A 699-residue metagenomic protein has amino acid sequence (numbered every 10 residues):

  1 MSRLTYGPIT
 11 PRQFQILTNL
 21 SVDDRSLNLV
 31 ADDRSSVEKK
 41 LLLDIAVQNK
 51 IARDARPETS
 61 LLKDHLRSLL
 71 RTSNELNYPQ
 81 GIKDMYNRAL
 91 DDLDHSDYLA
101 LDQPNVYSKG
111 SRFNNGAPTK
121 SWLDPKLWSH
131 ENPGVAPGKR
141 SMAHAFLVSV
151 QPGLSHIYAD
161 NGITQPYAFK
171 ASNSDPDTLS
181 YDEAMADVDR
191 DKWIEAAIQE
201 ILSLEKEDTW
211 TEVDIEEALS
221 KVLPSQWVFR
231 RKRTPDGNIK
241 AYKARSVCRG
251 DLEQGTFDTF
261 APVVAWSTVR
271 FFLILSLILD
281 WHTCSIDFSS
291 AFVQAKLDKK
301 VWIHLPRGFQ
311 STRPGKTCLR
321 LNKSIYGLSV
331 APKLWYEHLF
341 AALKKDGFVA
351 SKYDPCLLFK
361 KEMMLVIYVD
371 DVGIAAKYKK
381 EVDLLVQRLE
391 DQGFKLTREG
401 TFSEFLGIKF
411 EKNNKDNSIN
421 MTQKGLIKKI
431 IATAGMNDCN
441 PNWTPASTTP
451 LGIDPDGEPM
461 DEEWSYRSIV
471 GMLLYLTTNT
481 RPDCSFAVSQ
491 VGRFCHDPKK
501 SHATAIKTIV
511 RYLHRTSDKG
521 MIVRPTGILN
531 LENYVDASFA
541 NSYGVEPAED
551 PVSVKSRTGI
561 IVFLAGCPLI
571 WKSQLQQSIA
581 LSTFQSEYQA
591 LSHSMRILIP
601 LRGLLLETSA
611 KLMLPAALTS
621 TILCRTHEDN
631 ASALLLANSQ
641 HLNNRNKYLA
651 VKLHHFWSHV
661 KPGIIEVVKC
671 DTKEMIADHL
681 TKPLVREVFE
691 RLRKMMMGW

Functional and structural regions predicted by a protein language model:
M1, F14, Y181, A197 (+27 more regions): Mobile genetic element proteins and their domesticated derivatives, centered on retroelements and DNA transposons
S2-A341, K345-K352, L357, T433-G435: Chromodomain-type histone methyl-lysine reader module
T10, D92, D175, S203-K206 (+22 more regions): Intrinsically disordered, low-complexity regulatory regions enriched in Ser/Pro/Gly/Thr and acidic residues
D182-V188, I201, E205, S289 (+12 more regions): Residues that mediate protein self-association or partner binding, especially in amphipathic alpha-helical
K232, F292-L305, S329-V330, K360-F394 (+5 more regions): Catalytic palm subdomain of template-directed nucleic-acid polymerases, centered on the conserved carboxylate motif
F257-V263, S267-V269, M363, N417 (+2 more regions): Divalent metal-binding acidic/histidine catalytic loops
S285-S290, R320-L328, K352-A376, T401-E411 (+8 more regions): Catalytic palm active-site di-aspartate
D346-Y353, G373-I427, A432, H514-T516 (+3 more regions): Polymerase palm active-site segment centered on the conserved acidic dipeptide of motif C
